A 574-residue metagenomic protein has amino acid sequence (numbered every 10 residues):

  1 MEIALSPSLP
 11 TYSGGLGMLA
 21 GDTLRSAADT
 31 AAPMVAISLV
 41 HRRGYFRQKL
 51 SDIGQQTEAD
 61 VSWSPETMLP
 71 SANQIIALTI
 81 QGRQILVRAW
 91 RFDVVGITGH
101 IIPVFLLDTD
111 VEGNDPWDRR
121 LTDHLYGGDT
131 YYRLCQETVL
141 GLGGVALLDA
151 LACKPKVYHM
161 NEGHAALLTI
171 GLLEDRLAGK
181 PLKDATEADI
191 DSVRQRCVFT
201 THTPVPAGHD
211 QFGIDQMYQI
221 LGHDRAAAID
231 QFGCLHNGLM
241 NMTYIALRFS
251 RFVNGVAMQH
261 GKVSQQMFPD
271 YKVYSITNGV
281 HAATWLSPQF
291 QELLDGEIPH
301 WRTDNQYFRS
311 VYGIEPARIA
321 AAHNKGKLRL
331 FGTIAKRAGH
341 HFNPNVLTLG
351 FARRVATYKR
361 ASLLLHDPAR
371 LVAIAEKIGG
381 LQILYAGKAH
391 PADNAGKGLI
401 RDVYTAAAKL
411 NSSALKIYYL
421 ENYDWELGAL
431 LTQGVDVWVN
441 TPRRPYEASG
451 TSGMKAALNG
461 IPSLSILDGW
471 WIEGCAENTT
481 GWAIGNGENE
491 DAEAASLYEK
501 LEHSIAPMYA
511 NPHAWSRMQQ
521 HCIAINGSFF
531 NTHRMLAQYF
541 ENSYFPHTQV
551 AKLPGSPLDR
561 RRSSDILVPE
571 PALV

Functional and structural regions predicted by a protein language model:
M1-L573: Catalytic cores of carbohydrate-active enzymes across secretory and cytosolic contexts
